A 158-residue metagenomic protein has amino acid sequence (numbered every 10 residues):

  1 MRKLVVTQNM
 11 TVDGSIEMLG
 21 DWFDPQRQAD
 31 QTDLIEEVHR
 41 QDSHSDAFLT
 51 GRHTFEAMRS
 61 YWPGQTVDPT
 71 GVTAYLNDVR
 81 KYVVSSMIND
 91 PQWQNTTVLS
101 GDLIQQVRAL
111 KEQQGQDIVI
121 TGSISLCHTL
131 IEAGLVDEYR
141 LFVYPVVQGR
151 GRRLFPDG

Functional and structural regions predicted by a protein language model:
M1-G158: Enzymes that bind and transform nitrogen-containing heteroaromatic metabolites
